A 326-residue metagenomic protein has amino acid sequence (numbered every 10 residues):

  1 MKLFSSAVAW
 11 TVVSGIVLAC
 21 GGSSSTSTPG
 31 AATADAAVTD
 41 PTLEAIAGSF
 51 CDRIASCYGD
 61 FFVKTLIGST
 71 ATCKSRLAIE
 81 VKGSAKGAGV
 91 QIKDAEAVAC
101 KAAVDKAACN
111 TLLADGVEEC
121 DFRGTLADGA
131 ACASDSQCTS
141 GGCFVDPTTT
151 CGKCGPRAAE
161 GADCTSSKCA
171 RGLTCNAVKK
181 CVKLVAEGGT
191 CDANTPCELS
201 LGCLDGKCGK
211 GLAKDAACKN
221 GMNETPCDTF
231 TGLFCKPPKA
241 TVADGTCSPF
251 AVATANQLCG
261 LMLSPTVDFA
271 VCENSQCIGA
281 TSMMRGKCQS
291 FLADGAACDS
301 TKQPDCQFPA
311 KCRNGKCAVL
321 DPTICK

Functional and structural regions predicted by a protein language model:
M1, E44-I46, R53, L77-E80 (+4 more regions): Aromatic-residue detector
M1-A19: Sec-dependent bacterial lipoprotein signal peptides
A7-V8, I16, S25-P29, F250 (+2 more regions): Serine/proline-rich low-complexity intrinsically disordered segments, especially terminal tails, linkers
V12, L18-T42: Ser/Thr-rich, Pro/Gly/Ala-heavy low-complexity intrinsically disordered linkers and tails of secreted extracellular
A34-A159, V185, T266, F291-L292: Mature extracellular/luminal domains of secreted and GPI-anchored eukaryotic proteins, especially small
D94, D115-K326: Secreted, cysteine-rich disulfide-bonded mini-domains of extracellular proteins
